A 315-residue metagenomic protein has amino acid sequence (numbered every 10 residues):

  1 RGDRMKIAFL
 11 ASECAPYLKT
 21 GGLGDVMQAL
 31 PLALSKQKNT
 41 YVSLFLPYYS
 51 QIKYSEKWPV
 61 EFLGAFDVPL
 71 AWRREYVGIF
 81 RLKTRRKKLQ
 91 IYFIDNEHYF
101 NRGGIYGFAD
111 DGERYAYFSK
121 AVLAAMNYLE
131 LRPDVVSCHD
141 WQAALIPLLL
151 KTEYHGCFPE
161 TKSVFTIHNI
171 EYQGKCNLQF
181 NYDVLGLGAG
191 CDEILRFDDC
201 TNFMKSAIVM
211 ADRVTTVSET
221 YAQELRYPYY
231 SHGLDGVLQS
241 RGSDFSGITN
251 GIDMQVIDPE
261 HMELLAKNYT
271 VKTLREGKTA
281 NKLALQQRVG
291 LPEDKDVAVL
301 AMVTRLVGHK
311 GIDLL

Functional and structural regions predicted by a protein language model:
G2-L315: Catalytic cores of nucleotide-sugar-dependent glycosyltransferases that transfer UDP/GDP/TDP-activated
